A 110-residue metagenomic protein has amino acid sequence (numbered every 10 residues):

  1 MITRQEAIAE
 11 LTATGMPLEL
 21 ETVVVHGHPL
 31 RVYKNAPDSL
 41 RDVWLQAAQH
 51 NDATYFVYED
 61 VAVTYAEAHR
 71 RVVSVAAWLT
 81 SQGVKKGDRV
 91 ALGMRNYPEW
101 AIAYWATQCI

Functional and structural regions predicted by a protein language model:
M1-P37: Flexible, non-catalytic linker and terminal segments flanking ANL/adenylate-forming cores
A7-G15, P37-A47, V73, M94-Y97: Short, functional N-terminal and low-complexity linear motifs
L18-V24, D42-T64: AMP-dependent adenylate-forming
H26-H28, H50, H69: Histidine (H) residue identity feature
N35-A36, D52-W105: Conserved AMP-binding/adenylate-forming core of the ANL superfamily
A106-I110: Conserved short alpha-helical elements in the N-terminal third of ANL/AMP-binding
